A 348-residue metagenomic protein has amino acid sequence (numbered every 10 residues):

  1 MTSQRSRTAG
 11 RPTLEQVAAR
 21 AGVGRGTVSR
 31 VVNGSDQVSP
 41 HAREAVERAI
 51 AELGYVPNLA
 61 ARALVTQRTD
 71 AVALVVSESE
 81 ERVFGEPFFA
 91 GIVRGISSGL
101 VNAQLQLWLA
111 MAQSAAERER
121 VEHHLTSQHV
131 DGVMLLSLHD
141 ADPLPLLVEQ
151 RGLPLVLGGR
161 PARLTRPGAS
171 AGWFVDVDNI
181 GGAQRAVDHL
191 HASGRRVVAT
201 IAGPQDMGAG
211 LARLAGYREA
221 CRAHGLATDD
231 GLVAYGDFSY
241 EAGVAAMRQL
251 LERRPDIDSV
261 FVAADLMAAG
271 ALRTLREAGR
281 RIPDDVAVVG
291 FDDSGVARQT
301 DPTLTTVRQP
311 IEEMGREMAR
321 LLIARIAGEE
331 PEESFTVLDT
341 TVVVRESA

Functional and structural regions predicted by a protein language model:
M1-A9, A71-V75, S79-D188, D256: Alpha-helical recognition/docking segments in bacterial nutrient-uptake and carbohydrate-utilization systems
M1-D70, A348: N-terminal helix-turn-helix DNA-binding module of bacterial transcription factors
R7, R248, E252-A348: Flexible loop/turn connectors
G24, D70, D131, R195-V197 (+1 more regions): Short acidic/polar active-site loop segments enriched in Thr and Asp
T27-S29, Q67-E81, H189, V197-P204: Short beta-strand segments enriched in small/hydrophobic residues
E78-G91, L109-E117, F174-R185, I201-R248 (+5 more regions): Hinge/beta->alpha junction and helix N-cap segments in small-molecule ligand-binding domains
V130-L136, A199-I201, V233, R254-A264 (+1 more regions): Periplasmic-binding protein-like
